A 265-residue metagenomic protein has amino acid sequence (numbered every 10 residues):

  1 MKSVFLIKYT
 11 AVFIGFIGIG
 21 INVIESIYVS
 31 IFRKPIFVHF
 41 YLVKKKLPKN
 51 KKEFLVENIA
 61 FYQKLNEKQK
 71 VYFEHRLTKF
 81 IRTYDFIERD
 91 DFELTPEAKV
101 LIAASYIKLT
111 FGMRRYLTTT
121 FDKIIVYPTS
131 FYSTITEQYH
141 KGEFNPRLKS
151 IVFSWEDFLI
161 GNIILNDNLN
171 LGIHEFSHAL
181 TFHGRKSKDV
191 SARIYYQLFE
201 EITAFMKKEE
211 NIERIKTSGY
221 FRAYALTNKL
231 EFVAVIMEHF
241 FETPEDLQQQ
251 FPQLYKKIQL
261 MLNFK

Functional and structural regions predicted by a protein language model:
M1-R33: N-terminal signal-anchor transmembrane alpha helix of single-pass membrane proteins, serving as the membrane-anchoring
K8, V12, F61, L65 (+5 more regions): Conserved aromatic-histidine-acidic binding/catalytic patches
S30-K141, P146, L254-F264: A metal-dependent hydrolase signature that marks the N-terminal structural subdomain at the beginning of catalytic folds
N66, N166-G184, A234: Active-site recognition of the HExxH zinc-binding catalytic motif
Y72, I163, D167, L171 (+1 more regions): Short, well-structured alpha-helical interface segments that form or flank functional binding sites
V100-R114, T129-L148, F153, D157-I163 (+1 more regions): Metalloprotease/metallohydrolase-associated module, dominated by Zn2+-dependent proteases
D122-I124, K149-I151, L169: Generic beta-strand structural signal
